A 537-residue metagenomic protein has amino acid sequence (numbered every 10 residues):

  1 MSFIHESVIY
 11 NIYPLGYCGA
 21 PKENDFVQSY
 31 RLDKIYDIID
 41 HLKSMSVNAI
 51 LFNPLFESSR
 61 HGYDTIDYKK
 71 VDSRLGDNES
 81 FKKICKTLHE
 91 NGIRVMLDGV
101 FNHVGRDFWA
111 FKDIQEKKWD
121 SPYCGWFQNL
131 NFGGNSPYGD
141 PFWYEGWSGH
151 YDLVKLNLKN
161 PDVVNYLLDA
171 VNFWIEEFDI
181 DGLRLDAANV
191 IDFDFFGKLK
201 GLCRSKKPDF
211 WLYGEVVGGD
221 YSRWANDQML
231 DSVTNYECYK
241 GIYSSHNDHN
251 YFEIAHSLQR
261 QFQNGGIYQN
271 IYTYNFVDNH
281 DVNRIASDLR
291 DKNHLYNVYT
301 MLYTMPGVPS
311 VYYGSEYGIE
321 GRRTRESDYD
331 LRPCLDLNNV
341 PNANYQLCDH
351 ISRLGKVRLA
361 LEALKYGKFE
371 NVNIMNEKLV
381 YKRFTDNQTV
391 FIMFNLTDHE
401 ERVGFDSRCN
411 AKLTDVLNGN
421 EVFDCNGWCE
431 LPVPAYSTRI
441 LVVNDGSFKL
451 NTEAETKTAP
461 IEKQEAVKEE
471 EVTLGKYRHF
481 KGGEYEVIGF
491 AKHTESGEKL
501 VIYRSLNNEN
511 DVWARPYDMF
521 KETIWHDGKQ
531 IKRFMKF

Functional and structural regions predicted by a protein language model:
M1-L51, E57, T87, S315-A466: Carbohydrate-interacting/catalytic domains
M1-V8, Y13-N48, L55-E177, L199-S205 (+1 more regions): Substrate-binding/active-site clefts of carbohydrate-active enzymes
V8-Y10, I50-F52, V95-L97, L183 (+4 more regions): Hydrophobic faces of well-ordered beta-strands that scaffold small-molecule active sites in alpha/beta enzyme cores
I12, L42, F52, Y68 (+12 more regions): Conserved, mostly hydrophobic/aromatic
N91, Q115, E176, D186-Y268 (+6 more regions): Active-site-proximal helices and loops of the catalytic beta/alpha 8
F101-H103, L167-F193, N275-N279: Active-site groove signature of glycoside hydrolases
L202-W211, A255-R322, E400: Catalytic-core region of carbohydrate-active enzymes that cleave or remodel glycosidic bonds
I461-F537: Mixed-charge, low-complexity intrinsically disordered regions
